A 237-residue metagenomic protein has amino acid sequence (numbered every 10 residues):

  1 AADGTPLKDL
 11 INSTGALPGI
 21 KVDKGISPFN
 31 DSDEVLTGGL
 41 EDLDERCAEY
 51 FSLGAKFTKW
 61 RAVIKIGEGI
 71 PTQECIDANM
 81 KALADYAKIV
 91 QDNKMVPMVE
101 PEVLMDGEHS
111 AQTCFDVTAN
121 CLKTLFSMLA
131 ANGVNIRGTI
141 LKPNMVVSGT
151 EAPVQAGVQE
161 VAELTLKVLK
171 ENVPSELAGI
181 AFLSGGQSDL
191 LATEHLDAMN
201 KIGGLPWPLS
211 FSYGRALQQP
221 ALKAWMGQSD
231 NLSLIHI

Functional and structural regions predicted by a protein language model:
A2-C47, F51: Active-site cofactor/substrate anionic-group-binding motifs, chiefly glycine- and Lys/Arg-rich phosphate-binding loops
P6, E45, A78-D92, D116-A131 (+2 more regions): Alpha-helical scaffolding segments of alpha/beta enzyme cores, especially the outer helices of TIM-barrel or partial
T14-P18, L53-K56, Q91-V96, N132-T139 (+2 more regions): Short, well-ordered coil/turn segments that N-cap beta-strands
T14-V35, F57-I70, V103-D106, S148: N-terminal small/glycine-rich loop or linker at the start of catalytic domains across soluble metabolic enzymes
D33-R46, T72-Y86: Glycine-rich anion/phosphate-binding loops
W60, V99, L141, G214: Conserved, mostly hydrophobic/aromatic
E108-T118, V147-V161, G186-M199, K223-G227: Short glycine/threonine-rich loop-to-helix capping motif typified by GTGT followed within a few residues by an Asp-Pro
I235-I237: Conserved small/polar residues in nucleotide/adenosyl-binding loops
